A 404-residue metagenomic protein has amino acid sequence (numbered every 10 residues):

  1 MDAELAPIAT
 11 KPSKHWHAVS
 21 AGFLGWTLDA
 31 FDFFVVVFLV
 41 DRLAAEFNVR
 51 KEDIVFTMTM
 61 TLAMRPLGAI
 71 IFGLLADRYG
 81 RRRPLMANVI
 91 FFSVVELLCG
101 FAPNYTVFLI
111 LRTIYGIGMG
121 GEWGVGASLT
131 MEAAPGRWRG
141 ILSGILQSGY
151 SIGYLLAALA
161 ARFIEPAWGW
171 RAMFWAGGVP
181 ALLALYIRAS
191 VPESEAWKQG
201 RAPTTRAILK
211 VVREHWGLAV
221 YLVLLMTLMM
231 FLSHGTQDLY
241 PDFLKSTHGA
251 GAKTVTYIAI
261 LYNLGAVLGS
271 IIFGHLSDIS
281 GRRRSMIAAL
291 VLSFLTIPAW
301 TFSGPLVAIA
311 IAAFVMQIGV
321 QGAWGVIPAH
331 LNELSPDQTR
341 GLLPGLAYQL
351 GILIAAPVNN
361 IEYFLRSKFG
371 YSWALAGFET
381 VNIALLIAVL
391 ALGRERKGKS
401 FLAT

Functional and structural regions predicted by a protein language model:
M1-F31: Cytosolic juxtamembrane N-terminal segment immediately preceding the first transmembrane helix of multi-pass
V37, G217-V267, A355, N359: Extracytoplasmic gate region of multi-pass secondary transporters
N48, G80, F101-V107, P135 (+2 more regions): Helix-breaking motifs and short loop linkers at transmembrane-helix boundaries and internal kinks in secondary membrane
T59-F72, I260-I272: Central cavity-lining transmembrane alpha-helices of secondary-active solute carriers, predominantly the Major
L67-P103, S280: Conserved MFS/SLC helix-loop-helix module at the cytosolic interface between two early adjacent transmembrane helices
L111-S148: Cytoplasmic helix-loop-helix junction between adjacent transmembrane helices in 12-TM secondary transporters
L146-A189: Helix-loop-helix hairpin linking two adjacent transmembrane segments in secondary transporters
S277-I327: C-terminal transmembrane helical hairpin of 12-TM major facilitator-type secondary transporters
